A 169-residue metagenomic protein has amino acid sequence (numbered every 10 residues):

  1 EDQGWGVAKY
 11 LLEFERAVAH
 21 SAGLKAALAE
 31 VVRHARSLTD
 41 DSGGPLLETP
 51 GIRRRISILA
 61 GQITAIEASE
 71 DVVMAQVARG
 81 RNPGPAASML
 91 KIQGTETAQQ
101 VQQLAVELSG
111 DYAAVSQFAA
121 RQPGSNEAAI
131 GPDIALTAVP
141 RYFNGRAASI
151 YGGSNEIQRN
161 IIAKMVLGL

Functional and structural regions predicted by a protein language model:
E1-I66, A148, K164: Glycine-rich beta->alpha junctions and the first turn(s) of the following alpha-helix
D2-G4, G80, G110, G152-G153: Glycine-centered flexibility sites
G4, A27, V31, E48 (+12 more regions): General structural feature for long, well-ordered alpha-helical segments within catalytic domains of soluble enzymes
W5-L12, V32, P50, A68-V72 (+3 more regions): Short acidic (Asp/Glu) and glycine-rich catalytic loops that position anionic groups and cofactors
Y10-A17, S37, A75, R79 (+4 more regions): Short, well-ordered loop/turn and helix-capping segments at boundaries between secondary-structure elements and domains
L12-V18, I52, P83-L90, N126-E127 (+1 more regions): Short beta-alpha connecting loops at secondary-structure transitions that line or flank enzyme active sites
H20, L24, E30, A113-L169: Intrinsic disorder at enzyme termini
D40-G43, L47, T64-E127: C-terminal helix-coil-helix/basic helical segment that borders enzyme active sites and/or dimer interfaces and provides
